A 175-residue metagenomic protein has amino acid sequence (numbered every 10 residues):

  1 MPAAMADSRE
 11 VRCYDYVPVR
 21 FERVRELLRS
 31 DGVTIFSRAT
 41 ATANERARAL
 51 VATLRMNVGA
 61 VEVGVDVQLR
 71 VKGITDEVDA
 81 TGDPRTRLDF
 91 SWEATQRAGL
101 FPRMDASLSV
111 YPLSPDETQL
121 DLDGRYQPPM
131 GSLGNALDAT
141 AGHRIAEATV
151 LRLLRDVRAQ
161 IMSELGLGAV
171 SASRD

Functional and structural regions predicted by a protein language model:
M1-Q68: Hydrophobic ligand-binding cavity/cleft-lining segments
P2-D7, V78-G82, L167-D175: Charge-rich (especially acidic), low-complexity segments
E10-R12, D89, R158: Secondary-structure boundary/capping motif
F36-E45, G59-E117: Hydrophobic-ligand binding "helix-grip"
T53-V61, E93, L122-Q127: Secondary-structure transition/turn motif
T95-E147: Beta-strand/loop substructures that line and gate deep hydrophobic ligand-binding cavities in soluble
Q127-D175: A conserved amphipathic terminal alpha-helix motif
